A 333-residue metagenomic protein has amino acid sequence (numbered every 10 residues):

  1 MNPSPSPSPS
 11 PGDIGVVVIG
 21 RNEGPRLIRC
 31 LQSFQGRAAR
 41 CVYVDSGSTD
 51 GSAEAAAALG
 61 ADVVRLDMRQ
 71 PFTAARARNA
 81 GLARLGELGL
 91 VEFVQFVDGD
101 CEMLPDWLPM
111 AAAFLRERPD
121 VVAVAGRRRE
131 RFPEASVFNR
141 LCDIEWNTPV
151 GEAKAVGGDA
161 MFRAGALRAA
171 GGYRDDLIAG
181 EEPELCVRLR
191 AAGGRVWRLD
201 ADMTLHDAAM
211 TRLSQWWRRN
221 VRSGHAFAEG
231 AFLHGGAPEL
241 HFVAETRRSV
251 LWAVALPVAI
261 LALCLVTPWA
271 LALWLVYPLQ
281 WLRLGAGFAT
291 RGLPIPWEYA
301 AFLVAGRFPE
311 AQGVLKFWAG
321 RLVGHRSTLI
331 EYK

Functional and structural regions predicted by a protein language model:
N22-G36: Short, well-formed alpha-helical segments that are part of the catalytic scaffolds of diverse glycosyltransferases
S33, D45-E54, M68, C101: A conserved acidic beta->alpha catalytic loop
M68-E87, K154: Glycine-rich, basic loop-to-helix element that forms the pyrophosphate-binding segment of sugar-nucleotide handling
G89-E102: Short beta-strand-to-loop acidic/aromatic patch adjacent to the donor-nucleotide binding site
E102-V137: Conserved donor NDP-sugar-binding/catalytic core segment of glycosyltransferases
R129-R131, E145-F162, I178, E184: A recurrent flexible, glycine/aromatic-enriched loop bordering the glycosyltransferase active site that acts as
R174-L177, P183-E239: Catalytic donor/gating beta->alpha subdomain of glycosyltransferases that bind UDP-sugars
W252-V323: Membrane-embedded multi-pass helical conduit in multi-pass membrane proteins, especially envelope-biosynthetic
